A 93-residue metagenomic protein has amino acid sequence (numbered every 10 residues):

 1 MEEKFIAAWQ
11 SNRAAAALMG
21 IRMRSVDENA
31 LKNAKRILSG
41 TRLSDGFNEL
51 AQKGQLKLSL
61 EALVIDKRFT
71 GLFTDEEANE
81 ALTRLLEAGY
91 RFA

Functional and structural regions predicted by a protein language model:
M1, F5-A8, L43, L56 (+1 more regions): Alpha-helical structural motif
M1-A16, L82, L86-A88: Charged, compositionally biased N-terminal leader segments and the immediate start of the first structured element
E3, A34, E61-A62: Low-complexity, intrinsically disordered short peptide segments enriched in small/polar/basic residues
K4, S25, L38, F73-E76: Alpha-helix boundary/N-cap detector
A8-Q10, A14-Q52: Amphipathic alpha-helical packing elements
K53-A93: Amphipathic alpha-helical binding modules
